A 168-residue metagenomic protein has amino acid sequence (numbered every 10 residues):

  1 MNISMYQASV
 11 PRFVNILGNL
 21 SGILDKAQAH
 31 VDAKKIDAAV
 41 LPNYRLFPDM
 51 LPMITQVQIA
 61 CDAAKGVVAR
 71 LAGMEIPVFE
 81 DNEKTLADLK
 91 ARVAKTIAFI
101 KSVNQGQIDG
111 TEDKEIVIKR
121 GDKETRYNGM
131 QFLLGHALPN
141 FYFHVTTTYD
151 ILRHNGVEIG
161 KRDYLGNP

Functional and structural regions predicted by a protein language model:
N2-N15, D37-A60, E80-L89, G121-N140 (+1 more regions): Alpha-helical scaffold segments that form or flank carboxylate-/histidine-based iron centers
L17, S21-Q28, K65-V68, A94-K101 (+1 more regions): Structural signal for well-ordered, non-membrane alpha-helices
L24, Q28-V31, K35, L71 (+4 more regions): Long, hydrophobic, amphipathic alpha-helical segments used as structural scaffolds
Q28-P48, T111-I118: Short secondary-structure junction/hinge motifs that connect adjacent elements
D49-I76, T96-K101: Conserved alpha-helical segments that form or flank metal/cofactor-binding pockets of metalloenzymes
D81-R120, T125-L152: Acidic/histidine-rich alpha-helical segments that form the ligand environment of transition-metal centers
R153-P168: C-terminal end-helix/capping segment
